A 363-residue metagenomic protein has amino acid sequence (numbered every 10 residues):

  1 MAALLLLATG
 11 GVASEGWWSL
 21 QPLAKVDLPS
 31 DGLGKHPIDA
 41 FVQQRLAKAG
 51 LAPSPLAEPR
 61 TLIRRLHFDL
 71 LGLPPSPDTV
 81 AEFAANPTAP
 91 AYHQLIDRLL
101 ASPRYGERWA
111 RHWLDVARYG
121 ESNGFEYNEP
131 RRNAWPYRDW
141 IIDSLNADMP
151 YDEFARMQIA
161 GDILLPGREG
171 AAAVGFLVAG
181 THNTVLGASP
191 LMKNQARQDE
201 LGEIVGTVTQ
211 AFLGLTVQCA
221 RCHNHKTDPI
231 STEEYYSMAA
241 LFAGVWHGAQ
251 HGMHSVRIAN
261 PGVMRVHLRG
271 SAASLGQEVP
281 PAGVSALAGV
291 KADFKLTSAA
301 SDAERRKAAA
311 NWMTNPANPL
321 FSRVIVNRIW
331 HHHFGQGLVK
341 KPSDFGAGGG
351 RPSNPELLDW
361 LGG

Functional and structural regions predicted by a protein language model:
M1-T9: Bacterial N-terminal signal peptides
V12-L33, R257-A259: N-terminal pre-domain segments of enzymes
L20, W113, H223: Residue-level signal for inorganic ion chemistry
K25-V26, Y119, H182-V185: Active-site/binding-pocket entry motifs
L28-G32, Y127-N128, I142, Q195-T209: Active-site rim elements
G32-R64, D69, L73-R104, Y119-G167 (+3 more regions): Primarily short, surface-exposed interaction patches in extracytoplasmic proteins
E107-A110: Amphipathic alpha-helical scaffolding segments comprising HEAT/armadillo-like alpha-solenoid repeats
L164-I258: Sequence context surrounding c-type heme c attachment/ligation sites in exported
